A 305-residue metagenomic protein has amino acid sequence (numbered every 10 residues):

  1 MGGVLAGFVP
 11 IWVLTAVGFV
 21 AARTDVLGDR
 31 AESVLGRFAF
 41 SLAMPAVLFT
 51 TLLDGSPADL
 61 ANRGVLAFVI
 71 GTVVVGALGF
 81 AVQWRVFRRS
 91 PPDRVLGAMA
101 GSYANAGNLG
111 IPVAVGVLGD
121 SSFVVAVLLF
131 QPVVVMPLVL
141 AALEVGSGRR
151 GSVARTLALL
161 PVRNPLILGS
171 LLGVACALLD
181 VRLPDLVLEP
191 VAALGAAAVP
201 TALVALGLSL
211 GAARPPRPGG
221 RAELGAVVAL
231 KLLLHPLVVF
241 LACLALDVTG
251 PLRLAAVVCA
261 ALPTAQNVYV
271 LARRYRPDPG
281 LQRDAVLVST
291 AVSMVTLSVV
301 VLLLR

Functional and structural regions predicted by a protein language model:
M1-R305: Alpha-helical transmembrane segments of multi-pass small-molecule/ion transporters
